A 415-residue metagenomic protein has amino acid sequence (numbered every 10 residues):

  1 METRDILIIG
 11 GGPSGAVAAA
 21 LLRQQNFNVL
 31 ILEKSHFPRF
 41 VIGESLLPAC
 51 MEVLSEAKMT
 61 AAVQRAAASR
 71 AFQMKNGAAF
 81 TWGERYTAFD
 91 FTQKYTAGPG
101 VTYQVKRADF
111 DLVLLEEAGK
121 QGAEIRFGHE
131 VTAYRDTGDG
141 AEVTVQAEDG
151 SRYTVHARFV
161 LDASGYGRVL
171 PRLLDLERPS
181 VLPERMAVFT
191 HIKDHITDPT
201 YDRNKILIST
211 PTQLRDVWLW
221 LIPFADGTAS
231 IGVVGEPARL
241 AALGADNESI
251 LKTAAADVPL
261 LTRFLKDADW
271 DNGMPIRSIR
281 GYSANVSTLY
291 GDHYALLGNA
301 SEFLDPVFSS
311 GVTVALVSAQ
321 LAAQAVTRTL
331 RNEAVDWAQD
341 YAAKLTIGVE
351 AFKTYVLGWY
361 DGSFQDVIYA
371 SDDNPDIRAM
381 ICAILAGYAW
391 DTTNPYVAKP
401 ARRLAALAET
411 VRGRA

Functional and structural regions predicted by a protein language model:
M1-G12: Beta1/beta-strand and adjacent pyrophosphate-binding region of the FAD-binding site in flavoprotein oxidoreductases
G15-A16: N-terminal Rossmann-fold NAD(P) dinucleotide-binding loop
R23-I42: Glycine-rich FAD pyrophosphate-binding loop
F40-G83: N-terminal FAD cofactor-binding segment of flavoenzymes
A71, R239-A325, R331, V335-Q339: FAD/FMN-dependent oxidoreductases across multiple families
Y95-E116, A241-D246: Short beta-strand to alpha-helix junction loop
E117-L261: Predominantly flavin-linked oxidoreductase catalytic cores and closely associated redox partners
Q324-A415: C-terminal helical "tail/cap" subdomain of flavin- and related membrane-associated enzymes
